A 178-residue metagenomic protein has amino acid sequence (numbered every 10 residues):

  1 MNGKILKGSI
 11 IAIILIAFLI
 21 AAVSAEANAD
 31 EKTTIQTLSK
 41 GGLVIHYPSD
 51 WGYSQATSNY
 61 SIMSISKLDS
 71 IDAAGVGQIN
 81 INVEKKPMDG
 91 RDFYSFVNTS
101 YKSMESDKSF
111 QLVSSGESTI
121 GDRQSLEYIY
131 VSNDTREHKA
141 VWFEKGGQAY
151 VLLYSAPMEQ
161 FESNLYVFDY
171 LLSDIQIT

Functional and structural regions predicted by a protein language model:
M1-D30: Secretory targeting signatures
A27-D30, S106, I177: Secondary-structure boundary motif
N28-S61: N-terminal "mature-domain start" segment
S39, Y47, S106-S109, L171: Short, structurally constrained coil/turn elements that cap an alpha-helix or connect an alpha-helix to the following
S49-W51, Q148-T178: Surface-exposed amphipathic alpha-helical segments
A56-V151, Q160: Conserved polar/disulfide-associated segments of primarily extracytoplasmic proteins
